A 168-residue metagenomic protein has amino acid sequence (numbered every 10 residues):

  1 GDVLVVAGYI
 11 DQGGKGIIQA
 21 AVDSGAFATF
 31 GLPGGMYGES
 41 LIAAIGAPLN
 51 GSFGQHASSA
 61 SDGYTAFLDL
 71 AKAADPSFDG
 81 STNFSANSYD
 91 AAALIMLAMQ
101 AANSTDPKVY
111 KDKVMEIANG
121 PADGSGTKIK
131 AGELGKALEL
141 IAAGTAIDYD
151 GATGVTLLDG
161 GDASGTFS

Functional and structural regions predicted by a protein language model:
G1-S168: Extracytosolic ligand-binding ectodomains
